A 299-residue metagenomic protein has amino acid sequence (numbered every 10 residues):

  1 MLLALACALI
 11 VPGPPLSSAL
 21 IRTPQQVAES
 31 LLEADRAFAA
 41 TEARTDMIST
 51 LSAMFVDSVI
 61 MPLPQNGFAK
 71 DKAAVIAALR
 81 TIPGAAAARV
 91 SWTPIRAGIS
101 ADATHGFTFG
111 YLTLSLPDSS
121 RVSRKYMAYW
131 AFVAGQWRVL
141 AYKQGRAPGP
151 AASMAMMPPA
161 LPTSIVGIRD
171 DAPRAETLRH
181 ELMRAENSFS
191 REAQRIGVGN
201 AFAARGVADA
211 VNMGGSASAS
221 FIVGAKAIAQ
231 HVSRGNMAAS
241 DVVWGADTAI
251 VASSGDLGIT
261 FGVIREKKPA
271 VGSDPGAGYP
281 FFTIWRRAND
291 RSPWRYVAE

Functional and structural regions predicted by a protein language model:
M1-V11: Bacterial N-terminal signal peptides
V11-A53, L140, R146-N200, A204: Short, low-complexity N-terminal intrinsically disordered segments enriched in polar/charged residues
L16, L20, S123-A160, G278-E299: Short beta-strand edge/turn micro-motifs at domain boundaries
Q25-E29, D46-D102, R121, G199-I250 (+2 more regions): A solvent-exposed, acidic/Ser-Thr-rich amphipathic alpha-helical stretch
F38, W92, H105-F109, M127-W130 (+6 more regions): Short, structured motif recognition centered on aromatic/hydrophobic residues
F55, Q65-N66, G110-L112, Y126-A128 (+4 more regions): A mature extracytoplasmic/lumenal domain signature
D57-I60, I76, F109-S115, D209 (+1 more regions): Generic short beta-strand segments
L112-L116, W130-F132, A147, E266-A270 (+1 more regions): Beta-strand elements of well-folded, non-transmembrane domains
